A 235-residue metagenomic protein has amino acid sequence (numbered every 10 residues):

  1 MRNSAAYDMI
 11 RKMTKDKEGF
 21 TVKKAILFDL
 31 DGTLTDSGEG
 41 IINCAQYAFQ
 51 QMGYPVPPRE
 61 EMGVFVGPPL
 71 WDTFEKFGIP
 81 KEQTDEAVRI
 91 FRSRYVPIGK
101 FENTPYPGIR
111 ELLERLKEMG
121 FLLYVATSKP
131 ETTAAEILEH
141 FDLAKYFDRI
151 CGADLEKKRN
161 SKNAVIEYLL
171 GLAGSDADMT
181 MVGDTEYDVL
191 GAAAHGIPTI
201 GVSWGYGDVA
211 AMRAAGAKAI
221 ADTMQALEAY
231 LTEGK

Functional and structural regions predicted by a protein language model:
N3, Y7-K12: Short, positively charged and aromatic/hydrophobic N-terminal segments
F20-E111, R115, M119: N-terminal helical cap/lid subdomain that shapes the substrate entry/recognition surface in HAD-like hydrolases
A45, L112-L138, C151: Substrate-recognition element of Asp-dependent hydrolases with the DxDx(T/V) motif
P55, P80, A144-D148, D176 (+1 more regions): Conserved H-loop
R110-K117, L170, V189-A193: Surface-exposed amphipathic alpha-helices with a cationic face
A144-R159: A short, structured active-site edge motif that brings together acidic residues
K162-V189: Conserved Lys-Pro-Asp/Glu-containing loop-to-beta segment of HAD-superfamily phosphomonoesterases, centered on
M181-A221: Acidic, Mg2+-coordinating phosphoryl-transfer loop and its flanking beta/alpha structural elements, shared across
